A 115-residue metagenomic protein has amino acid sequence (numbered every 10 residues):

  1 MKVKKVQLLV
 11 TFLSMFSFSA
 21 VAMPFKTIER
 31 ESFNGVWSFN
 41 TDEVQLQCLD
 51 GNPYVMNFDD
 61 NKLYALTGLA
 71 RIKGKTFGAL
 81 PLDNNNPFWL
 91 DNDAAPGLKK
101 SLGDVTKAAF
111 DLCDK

Functional and structural regions predicted by a protein language model:
M1-L8: Bacterial N-terminal signal peptides that target proteins for export
S17-S19: N-terminal signal peptide c-region/cleavage motif recognized by signal peptidases
A22-D59: N-terminal secretory signal peptides
M23, N40, V44, K62 (+3 more regions): Contiguous interface-forming segments/domains that mediate binding rather than catalysis
E31, V36, D42, L69 (+2 more regions): Surface-exposed loop/turn and secondary-structure junction residues enriched for glycine/proline
Y54-F88: Flexible, solvent-exposed short loops/turns enriched in glycine
L80-K115: C-terminal partner/receptor-binding element of secreted or periplasmic proteins
